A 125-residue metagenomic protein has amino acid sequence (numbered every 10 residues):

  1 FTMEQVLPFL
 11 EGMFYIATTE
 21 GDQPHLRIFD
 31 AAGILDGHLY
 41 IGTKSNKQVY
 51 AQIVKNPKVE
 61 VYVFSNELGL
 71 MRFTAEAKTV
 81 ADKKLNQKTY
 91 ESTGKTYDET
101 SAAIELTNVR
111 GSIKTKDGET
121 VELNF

Functional and structural regions predicted by a protein language model:
F1-T2: Short, Lys/Arg-enriched N-terminal segments with co-localized hydrophobic residues within the first ~10-30 amino acids
V6-D22, V59-V63: A short, Trp-centered hydrophobic/proline-enriched beta-strand micro-motif
Q23-P24, G69: Short glycine/serine/proline-enriched coil/turn segments at secondary-structure junctions
P24, H38-L39, G111: Hydrophobic residues embedded in beta-strands of well-ordered beta-sheets
F29-A32, A75-A77: Hydrophobic/aromatic beta-strand elements that line small-molecule binding cavities or substrate pockets in beta-rich
A32-L68: A short mixed-secondary-structure module that forms the rim of ligand-binding clefts
L70-F125: Charged, gly/pro-rich active-site loop segments
